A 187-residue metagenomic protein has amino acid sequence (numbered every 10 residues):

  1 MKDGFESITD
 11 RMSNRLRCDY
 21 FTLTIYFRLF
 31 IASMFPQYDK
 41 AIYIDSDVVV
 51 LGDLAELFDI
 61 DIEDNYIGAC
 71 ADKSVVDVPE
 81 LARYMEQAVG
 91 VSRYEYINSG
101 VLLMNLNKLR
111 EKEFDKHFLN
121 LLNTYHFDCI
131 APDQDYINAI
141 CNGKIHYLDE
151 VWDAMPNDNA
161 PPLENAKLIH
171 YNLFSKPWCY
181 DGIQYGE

Functional and structural regions predicted by a protein language model:
M1-M34: Active-site-proximal specificity loops/subdomain of glycosyltransferases
S7-N14, V78-E80, P156-P162: Short, solvent-exposed polar/charged micro-motifs at secondary-structure junctions
L16-D19, E86-S92: Short, P/G- and charge-enriched loop/turn segments at secondary-structure junctions
R17-T22, E80-L81, T124-Y125: Short, flexible loop segments at the rims of nucleotide/cofactor-binding pockets, characterized by
T24-V78, Y96, L103-M104, R110-E111: GT-A fold catalytic core of metal-dependent nucleotide-sugar glycosyltransferases, centered on the diacidic
F58, R83-M85, K116-L121: Short, surface-exposed, charged loop/turn segments at secondary-structure junctions
I67-A88, I183-E187: A short, conserved beta-to-alpha structural element at the edge of catalytic cores that scaffolds binding
N98-S99, M104-E187: A glycosyltransferase accessory/donor-loop signature
